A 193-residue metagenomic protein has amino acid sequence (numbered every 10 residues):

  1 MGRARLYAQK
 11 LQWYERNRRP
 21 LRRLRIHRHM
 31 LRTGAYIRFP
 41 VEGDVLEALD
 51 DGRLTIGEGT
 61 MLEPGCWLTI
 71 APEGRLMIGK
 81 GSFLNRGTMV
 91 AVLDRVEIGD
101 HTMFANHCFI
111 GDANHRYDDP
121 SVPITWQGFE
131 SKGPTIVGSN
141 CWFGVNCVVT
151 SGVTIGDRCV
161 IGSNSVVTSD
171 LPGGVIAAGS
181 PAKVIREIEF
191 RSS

Functional and structural regions predicted by a protein language model:
M1-G111, K132-N140, G173, A182-R186 (+1 more regions): Domain-scale signature associated with acetyltransferase and cell-envelope carbohydrate enzymes
T69, A105, G144, T150 (+1 more regions): ABC-type ATPase nucleotide-binding domain
A91-V92, N146-C159, S165-S169: Beta-rich strand-turn-strand
I110-D119: Proline-centered turn/helix-capping motifs that create local helix->coil transitions or kinks
D118-G128, S192-S193: Short glycine/proline- and charge-enriched loop/turn segments that cap or connect secondary-structure elements
V145, S163, I185-E187: Compact recognition or signaling/catalytic modules
